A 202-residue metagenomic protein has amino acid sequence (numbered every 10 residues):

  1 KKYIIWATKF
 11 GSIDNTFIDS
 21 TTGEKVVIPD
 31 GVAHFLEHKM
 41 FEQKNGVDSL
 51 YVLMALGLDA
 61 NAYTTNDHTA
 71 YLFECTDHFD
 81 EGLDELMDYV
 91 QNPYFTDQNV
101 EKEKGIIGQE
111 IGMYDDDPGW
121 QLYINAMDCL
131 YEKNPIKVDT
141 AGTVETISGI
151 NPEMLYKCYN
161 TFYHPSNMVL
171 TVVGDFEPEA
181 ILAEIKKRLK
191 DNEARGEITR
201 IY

Functional and structural regions predicted by a protein language model:
K1-D48, Y156-Y202: His/Glu-rich zincin catalytic helix
K44-C158, E179: Acidic/histidine-enriched segments that form metal/cofactor-coordinating and catalytic pocket/exosite environments
